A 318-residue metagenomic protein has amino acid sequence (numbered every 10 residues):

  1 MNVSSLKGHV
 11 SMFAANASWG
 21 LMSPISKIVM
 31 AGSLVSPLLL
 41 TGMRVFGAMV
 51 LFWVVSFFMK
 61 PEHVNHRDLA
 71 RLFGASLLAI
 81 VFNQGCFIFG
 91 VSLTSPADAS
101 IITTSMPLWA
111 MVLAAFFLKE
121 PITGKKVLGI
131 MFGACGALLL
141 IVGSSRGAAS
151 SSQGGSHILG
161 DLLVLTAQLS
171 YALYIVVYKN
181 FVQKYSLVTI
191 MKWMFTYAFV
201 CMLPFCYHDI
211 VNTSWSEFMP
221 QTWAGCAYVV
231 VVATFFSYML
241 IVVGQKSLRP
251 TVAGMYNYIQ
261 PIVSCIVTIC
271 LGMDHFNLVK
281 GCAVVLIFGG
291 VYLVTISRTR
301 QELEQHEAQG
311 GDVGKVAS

Functional and structural regions predicted by a protein language model:
M1-G42, S150-N180, V200, P204 (+1 more regions): Glycine-/small-residue-enriched transmembrane alpha-helix faces in small-molecule transporters and effluxers
S4-G8, S33-L38, G42, V64-A70 (+3 more regions): Juxtamembrane helix-entry segments on the extracytoplasmic side of multipass membrane proteins
L21, I25-I28, G47-N65, C135-G154 (+3 more regions): Membrane-interface helix-cap regions at the ends of transmembrane helices in multi-pass membrane proteins
S23, W53-T103, L139, V230-L248: Specific transmembrane alpha-helical segments of multi-pass solute transporters/efflux pumps, especially DMT/EamA
S33-F82, W109-A110, S170-V177, M191-I210 (+3 more regions): Transmembrane alpha-helices of multi-pass small-molecule transport proteins
L39-V50, F87-V127, A137, A167 (+1 more regions): Specific alpha-helical transmembrane segments that line the substrate/conduction pathway and gating interfaces
M43, I80, Q84-G85, D98-S105 (+2 more regions): Helix-helix packing/entry segments at the starts of transmembrane helices
F52, F73, L113, I122-S145 (+3 more regions): Hydrophobic transmembrane alpha-helices of multi-pass small-molecule transport proteins
